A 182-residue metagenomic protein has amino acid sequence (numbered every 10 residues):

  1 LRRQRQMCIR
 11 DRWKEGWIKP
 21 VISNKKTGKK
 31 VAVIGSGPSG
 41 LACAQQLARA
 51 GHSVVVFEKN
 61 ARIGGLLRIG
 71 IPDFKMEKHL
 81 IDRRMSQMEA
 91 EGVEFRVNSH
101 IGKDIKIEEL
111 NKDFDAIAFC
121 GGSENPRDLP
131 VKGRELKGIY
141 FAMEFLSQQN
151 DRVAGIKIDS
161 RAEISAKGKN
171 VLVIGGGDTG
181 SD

Functional and structural regions predicted by a protein language model:
R2-I9: Short, small-residue-biased leader/transition segments that mark boundaries at the very start of proteins
R10-V31: Long, charged amphipathic helices and adjacent flexible linkers at domain junctions
K30-F57, V97-K106, N111, N125-D128 (+1 more regions): Rossmann-like dinucleotide/flavin-binding elements
H52-R68: Glycine-rich FAD pyrophosphate-binding loop
S53, G92-E94, G138: Conserved beta-strand segments of alpha/beta enzyme cores
L66-D115: N-terminal Rossmann-like dinucleotide/flavin-binding domain of flavoprotein oxidoreductases that bind FAD/FMN
F119, F141, V173: Redox-cofactor binding/interface segments in oxidoreductases and associated redox assembly factors
C120-E135, I139: Flavin (primarily FAD) binding-site architecture
